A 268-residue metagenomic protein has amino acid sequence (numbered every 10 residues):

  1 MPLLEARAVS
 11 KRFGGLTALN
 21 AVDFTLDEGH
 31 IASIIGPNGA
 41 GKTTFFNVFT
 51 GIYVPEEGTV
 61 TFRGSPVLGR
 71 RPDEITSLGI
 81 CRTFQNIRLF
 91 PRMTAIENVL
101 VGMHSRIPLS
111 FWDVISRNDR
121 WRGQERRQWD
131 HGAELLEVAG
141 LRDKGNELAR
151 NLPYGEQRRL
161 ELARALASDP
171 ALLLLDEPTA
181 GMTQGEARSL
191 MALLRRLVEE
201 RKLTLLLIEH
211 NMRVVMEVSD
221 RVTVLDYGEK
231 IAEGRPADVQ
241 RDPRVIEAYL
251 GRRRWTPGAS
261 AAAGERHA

Functional and structural regions predicted by a protein language model:
M1-A268: Glycine-rich phosphate-binding loops of nucleotide-dependent enzymes
